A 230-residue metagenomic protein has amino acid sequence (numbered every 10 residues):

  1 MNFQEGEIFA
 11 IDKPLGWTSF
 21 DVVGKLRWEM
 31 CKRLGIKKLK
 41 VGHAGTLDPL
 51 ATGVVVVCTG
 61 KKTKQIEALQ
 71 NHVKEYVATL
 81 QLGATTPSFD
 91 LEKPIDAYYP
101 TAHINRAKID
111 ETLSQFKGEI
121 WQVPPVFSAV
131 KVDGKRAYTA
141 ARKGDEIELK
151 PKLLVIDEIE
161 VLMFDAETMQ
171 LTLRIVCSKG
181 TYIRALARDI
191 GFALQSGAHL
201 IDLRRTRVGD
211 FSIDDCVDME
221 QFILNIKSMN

Functional and structural regions predicted by a protein language model:
M1-N230: Catalytic/RNA-binding core of pseudouridine synthases
